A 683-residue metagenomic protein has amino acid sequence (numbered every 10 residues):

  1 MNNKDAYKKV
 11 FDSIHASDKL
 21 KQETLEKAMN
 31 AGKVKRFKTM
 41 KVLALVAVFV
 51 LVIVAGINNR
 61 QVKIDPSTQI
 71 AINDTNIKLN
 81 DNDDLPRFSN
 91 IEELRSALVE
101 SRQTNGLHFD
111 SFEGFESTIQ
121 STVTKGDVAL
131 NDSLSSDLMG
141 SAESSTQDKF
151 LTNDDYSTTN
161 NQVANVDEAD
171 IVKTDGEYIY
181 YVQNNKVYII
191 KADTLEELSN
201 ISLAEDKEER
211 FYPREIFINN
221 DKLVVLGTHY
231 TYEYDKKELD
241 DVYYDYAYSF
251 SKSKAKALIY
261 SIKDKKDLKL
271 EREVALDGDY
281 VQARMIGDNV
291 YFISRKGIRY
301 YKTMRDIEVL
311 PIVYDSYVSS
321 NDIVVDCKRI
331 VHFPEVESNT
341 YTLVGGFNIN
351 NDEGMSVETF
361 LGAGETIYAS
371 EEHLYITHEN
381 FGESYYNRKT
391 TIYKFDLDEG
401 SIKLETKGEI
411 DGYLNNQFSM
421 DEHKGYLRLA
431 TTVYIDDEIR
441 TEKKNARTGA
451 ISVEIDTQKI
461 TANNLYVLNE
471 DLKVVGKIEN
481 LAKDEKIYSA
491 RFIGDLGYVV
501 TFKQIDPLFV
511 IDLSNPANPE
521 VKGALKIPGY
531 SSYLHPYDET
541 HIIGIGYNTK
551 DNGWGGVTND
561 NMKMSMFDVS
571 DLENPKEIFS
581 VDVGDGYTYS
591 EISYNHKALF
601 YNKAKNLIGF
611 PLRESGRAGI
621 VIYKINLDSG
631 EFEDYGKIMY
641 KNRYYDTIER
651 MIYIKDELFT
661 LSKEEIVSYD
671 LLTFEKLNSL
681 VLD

Functional and structural regions predicted by a protein language model:
M1-F37: Disordered, charged N-terminal biogenesis/targeting segments of membrane/secreted proteins
M1-N2, M29-T75: Membrane-interface helical sensory segment of bacterial ECF anti-sigma factor regulators
I14, E26, V42-L45, I53 (+4 more regions): N-terminal cationic amphipathic segment used for targeting or macromolecule association
K21, K41-A44, Y280: Hydrophobic alpha-helical segments
V62-D683: Beta-sheet-rich non-transmembrane sensory/scaffold domains
